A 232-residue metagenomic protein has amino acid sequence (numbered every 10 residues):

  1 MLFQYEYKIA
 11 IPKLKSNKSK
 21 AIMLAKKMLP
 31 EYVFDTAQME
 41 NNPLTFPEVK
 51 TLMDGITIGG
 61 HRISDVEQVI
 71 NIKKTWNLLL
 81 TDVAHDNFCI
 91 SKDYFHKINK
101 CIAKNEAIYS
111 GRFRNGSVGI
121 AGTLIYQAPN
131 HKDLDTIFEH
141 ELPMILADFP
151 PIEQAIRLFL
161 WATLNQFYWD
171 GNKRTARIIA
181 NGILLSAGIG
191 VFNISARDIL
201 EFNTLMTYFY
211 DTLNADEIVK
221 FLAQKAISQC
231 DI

Functional and structural regions predicted by a protein language model:
M1-I232: FIC/Doc superfamily catalytic core
